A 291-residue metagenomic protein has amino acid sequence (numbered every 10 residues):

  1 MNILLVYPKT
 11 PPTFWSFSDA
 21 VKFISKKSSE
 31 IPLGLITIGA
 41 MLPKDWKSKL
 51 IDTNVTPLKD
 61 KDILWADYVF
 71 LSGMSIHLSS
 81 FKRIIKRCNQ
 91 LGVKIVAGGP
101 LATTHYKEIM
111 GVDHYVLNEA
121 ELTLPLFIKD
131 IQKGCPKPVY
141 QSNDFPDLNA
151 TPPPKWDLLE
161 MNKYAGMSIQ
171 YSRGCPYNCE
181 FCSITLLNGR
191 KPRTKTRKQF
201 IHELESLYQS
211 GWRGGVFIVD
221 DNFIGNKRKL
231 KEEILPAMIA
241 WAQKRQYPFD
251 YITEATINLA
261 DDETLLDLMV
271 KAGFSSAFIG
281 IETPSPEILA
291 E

Functional and structural regions predicted by a protein language model:
M1-W212: Acidic, low-complexity intrinsically disordered segments
P152-E291: Radical SAM [4Fe-4S] cluster-binding motif and immediate context
